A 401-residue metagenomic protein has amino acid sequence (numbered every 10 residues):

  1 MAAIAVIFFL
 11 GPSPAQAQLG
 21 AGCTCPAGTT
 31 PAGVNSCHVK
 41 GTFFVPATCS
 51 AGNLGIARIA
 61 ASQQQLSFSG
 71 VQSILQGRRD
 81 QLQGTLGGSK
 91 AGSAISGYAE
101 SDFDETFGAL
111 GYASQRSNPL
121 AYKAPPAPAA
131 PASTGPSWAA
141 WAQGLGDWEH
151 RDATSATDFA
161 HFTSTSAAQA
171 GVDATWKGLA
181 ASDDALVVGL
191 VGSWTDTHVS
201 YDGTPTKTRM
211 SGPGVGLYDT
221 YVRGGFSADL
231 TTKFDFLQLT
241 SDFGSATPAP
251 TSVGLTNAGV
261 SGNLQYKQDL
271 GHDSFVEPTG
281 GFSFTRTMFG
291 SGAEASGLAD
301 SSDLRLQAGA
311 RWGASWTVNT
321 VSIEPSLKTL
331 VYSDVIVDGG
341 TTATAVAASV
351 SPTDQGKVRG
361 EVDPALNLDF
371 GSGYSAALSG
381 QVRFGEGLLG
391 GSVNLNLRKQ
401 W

Functional and structural regions predicted by a protein language model:
M1-A2: Bacterial N-terminal signal peptides that target proteins for export
I7-P14: C-terminal segment of classical bacterial N-terminal signal peptides
Q16-Q18: Boundary of Sec targeting at the N-terminus
A21-C25, N35, A47: Extracellular secreted precursors and ectodomains with disulfide-bonded cysteine-rich loops/domains
C25-A27, V39, A51: Disulfide-rich extracellular modules and peptides
T29-A32: Extracellular, cysteine-rich, disulfide-stabilized repeat modules with beta-strand cores
V71-V276, G290, A377-Q381, G385-N396: Outer membrane beta-barrel translocator domains of Type V secretion systems
G178, S296-W401: Outer membrane beta-barrel transmembrane domains
